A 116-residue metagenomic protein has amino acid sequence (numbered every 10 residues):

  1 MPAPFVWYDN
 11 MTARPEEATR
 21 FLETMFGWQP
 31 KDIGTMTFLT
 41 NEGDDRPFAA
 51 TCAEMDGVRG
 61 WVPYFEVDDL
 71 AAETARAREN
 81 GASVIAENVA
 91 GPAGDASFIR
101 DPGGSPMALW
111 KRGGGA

Functional and structural regions predicted by a protein language model:
M1-T19, D45-R46, W61-P63, W110-A116: N-terminal beta-strand motif that seeds the catalytic metal site of vicinal oxygen chelate
P2-P4, M55-G60, A90-G91: Short glycine-enriched loop/turn motifs at secondary-structure junctions
P15, E23, N41-G43, A50-C52 (+3 more regions): Residue-level hotspots at or immediately adjacent to binding/recognition sites across diverse folds
P15, Y64-P106: Vicinal oxygen chelate
E16-M25, P106: Conserved active-site alpha-helix within GNAT-family acetyltransferase domains
T24-P30, G81-S83: Conserved acetyl-CoA-binding loop of GNAT-fold acetyltransferases
G27-G60, P102, P106-R112: Conserved short beta-strand elements that form part of the metal-binding/catalytic scaffold of enzyme active sites
I33-T35, V89-A90, A116: Proline- and acidic/polar-enriched loop/turn elements at helix boundaries
